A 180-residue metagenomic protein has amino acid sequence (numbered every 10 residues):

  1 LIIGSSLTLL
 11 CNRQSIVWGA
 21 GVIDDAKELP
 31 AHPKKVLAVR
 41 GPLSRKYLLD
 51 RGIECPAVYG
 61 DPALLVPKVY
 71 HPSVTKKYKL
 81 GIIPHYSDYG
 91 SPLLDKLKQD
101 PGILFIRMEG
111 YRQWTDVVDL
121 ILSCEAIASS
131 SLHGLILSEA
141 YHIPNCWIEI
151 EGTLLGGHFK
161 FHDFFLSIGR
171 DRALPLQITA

Functional and structural regions predicted by a protein language model:
L1-A180: Active-site anion-handling motifs in enzyme catalytic cores
